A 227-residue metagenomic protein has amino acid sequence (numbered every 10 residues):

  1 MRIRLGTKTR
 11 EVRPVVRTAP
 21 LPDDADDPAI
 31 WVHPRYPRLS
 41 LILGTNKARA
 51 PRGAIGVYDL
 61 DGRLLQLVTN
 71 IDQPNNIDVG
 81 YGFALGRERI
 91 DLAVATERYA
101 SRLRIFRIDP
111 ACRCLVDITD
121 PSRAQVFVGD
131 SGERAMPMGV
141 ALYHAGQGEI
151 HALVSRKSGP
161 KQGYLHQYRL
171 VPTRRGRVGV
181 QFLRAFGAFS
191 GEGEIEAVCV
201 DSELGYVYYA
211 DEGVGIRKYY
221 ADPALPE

Functional and structural regions predicted by a protein language model:
R2-D24, V180-L183: A short helix->beta-strand "capping" segment at the edge of beta-propeller domains
R13-G53, Q73-N75: Beta-strand-rich domains and repeat architectures in extracellular enzymes and scaffolds, especially beta-propellers
T18-P22, L67-I71, F127-E133, F186-G191: Surface loop/turn motifs at the tips and blade-to-blade linkers of beta-strand repeat domains
H33-Y36, R63, F83-L85, I105-D117 (+2 more regions): Short loop/turn segments immediately following beta-strands, especially the blade-tip and inter-blade linker loops
A50-G56, A100-D109, P160-V171, G213-Y220: Structural motif
D59-S101, S122-A124: Blade-loop segments of beta-propeller domains
S101-S155: Asp-box/WD-like beta-propeller blade repeats and closely related beta-sheet repeat scaffolds
